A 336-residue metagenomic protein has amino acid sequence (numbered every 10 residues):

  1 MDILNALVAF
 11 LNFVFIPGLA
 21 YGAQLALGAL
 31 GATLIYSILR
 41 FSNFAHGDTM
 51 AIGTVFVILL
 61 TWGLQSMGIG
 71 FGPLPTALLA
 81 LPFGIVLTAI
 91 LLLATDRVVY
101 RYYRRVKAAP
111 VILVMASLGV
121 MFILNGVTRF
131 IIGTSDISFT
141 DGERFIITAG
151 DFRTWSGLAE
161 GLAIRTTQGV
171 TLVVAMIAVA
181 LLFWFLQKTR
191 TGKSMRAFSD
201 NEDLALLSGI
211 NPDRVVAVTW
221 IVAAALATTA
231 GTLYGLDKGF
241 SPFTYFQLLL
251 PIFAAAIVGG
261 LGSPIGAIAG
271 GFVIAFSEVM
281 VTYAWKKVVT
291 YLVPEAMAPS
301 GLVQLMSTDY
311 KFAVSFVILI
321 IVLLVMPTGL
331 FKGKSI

Functional and structural regions predicted by a protein language model:
M1-G28, F56, M67-A80, V106-V111 (+4 more regions): Membrane-interfacial amphipathic/re-entrant helices at transmembrane-helix boundaries
N5-Q24, F185-R190, V216-G262, V279-V288 (+1 more regions): Inter-helical junctions in multi-pass inner-membrane proteins, predominant in energy-converting antiporter-like
F10-L60, A94, V98-I112, D203 (+1 more regions): Single transmembrane alpha-helix segments in multi-pass membrane proteins
I16, I38-L39, F44-A94, L158-G161 (+1 more regions): Membrane-embedded helix boundary and interhelical linker motif in transport proteins
Y21, S156, E160-F240, Y245 (+1 more regions): Helix-loop-helix "hairpin" substructures at the membrane interface of multi-pass membrane proteins
G68-V120, A269-V273, E278, L323-P327: Alpha-helical transmembrane segments within multi-pass membrane transporters and channels
T88-I90, L250-I274, V317-V325, L330: Hydrophobic alpha-helical transmembrane segments of polytopic membrane proteins
Y102-V106, V111-K188, V215, Y283-F312 (+1 more regions): Transmembrane helix-bundle core of multi-pass membrane transporters and related energy-transducing complexes
